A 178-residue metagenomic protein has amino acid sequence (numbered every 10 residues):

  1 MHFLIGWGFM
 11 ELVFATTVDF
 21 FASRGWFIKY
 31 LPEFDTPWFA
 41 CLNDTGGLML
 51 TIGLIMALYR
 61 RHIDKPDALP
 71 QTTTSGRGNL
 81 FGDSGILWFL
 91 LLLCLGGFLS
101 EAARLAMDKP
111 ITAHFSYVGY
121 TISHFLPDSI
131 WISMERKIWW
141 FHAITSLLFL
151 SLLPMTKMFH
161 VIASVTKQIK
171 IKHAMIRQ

Functional and structural regions predicted by a protein language model:
M1-R177: Membrane-embedded alpha-helical bundles of multi-pass integral membrane proteins
